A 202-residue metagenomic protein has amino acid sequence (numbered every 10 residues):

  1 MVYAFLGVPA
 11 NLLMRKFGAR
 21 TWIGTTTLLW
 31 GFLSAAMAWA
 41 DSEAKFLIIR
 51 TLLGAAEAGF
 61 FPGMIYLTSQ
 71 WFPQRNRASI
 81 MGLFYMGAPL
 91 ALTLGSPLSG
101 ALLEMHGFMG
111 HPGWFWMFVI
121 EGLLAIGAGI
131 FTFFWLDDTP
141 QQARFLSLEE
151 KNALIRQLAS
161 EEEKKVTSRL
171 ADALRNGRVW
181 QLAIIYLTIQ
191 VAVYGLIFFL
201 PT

Functional and structural regions predicted by a protein language model:
M1-V8, A58, L92-T93: Residue-level signature of mid-helix packing/kink "hotspots" within the transmembrane helices of 12-pass Major
F5-A44: Conserved MFS/SLC helix-loop-helix module at the cytosolic interface between two early adjacent transmembrane helices
A38, G54-P62, L92-T93, Q190 (+1 more regions): Small-residue-rich segments within alpha-helical transmembrane domains of MFS-like 12-TM solute carriers
S42-R50, Q181-L182: Short hydrophobic/alpha-helical segments at membrane-entry points of transmembrane helices in Major Facilitator
I49-M86: Cytoplasmic helix-loop-helix junction between adjacent transmembrane helices in 12-TM secondary transporters
A78-L103, G107-G110, G122-A125: Glycine-rich segments within core transmembrane alpha-helices of 12-TM secondary carriers
F84, M109-R169: Central mid-sequence intracellular linker of multi-pass
A173-T202: Extracytoplasmic gate region of multi-pass secondary transporters
